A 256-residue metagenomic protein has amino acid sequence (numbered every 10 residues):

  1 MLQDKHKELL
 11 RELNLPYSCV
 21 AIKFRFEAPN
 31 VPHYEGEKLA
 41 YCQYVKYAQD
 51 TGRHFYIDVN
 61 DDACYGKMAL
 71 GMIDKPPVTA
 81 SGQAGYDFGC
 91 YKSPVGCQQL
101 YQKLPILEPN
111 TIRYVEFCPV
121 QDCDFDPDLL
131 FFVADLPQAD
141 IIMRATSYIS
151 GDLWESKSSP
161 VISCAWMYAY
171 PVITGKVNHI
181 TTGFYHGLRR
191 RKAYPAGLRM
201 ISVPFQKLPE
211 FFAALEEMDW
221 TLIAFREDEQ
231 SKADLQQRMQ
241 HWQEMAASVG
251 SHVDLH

Functional and structural regions predicted by a protein language model:
Q3-H256: Acidic, serine/proline-rich low-complexity intrinsically disordered regions
